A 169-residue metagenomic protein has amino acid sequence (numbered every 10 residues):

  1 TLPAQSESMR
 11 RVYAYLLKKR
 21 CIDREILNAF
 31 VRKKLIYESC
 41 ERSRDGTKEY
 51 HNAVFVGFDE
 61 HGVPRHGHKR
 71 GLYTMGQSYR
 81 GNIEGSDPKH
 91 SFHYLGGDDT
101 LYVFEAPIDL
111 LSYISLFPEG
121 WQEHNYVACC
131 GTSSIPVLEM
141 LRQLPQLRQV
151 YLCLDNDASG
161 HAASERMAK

Functional and structural regions predicted by a protein language model:
T1-A53: TOPRIM metal-binding catalytic domain and adjacent DNA-binding surface shared by DnaG-type primases
C40-Q143: Phosphate-handling DNA/RNA-contact segment within nucleic-acid enzymes
V103, R148-S159: Acidic beta-strand-to-loop metal/phosphate-binding motif
G131-I135, L154-E165: Acidic, metal-coordinating catalytic cores used for nucleic-acid/nucleotide bond scission and strand-transfer chemistry
M140-Q143, A162-K169: Short, aromatic/basic amphipathic alpha-helical patches
